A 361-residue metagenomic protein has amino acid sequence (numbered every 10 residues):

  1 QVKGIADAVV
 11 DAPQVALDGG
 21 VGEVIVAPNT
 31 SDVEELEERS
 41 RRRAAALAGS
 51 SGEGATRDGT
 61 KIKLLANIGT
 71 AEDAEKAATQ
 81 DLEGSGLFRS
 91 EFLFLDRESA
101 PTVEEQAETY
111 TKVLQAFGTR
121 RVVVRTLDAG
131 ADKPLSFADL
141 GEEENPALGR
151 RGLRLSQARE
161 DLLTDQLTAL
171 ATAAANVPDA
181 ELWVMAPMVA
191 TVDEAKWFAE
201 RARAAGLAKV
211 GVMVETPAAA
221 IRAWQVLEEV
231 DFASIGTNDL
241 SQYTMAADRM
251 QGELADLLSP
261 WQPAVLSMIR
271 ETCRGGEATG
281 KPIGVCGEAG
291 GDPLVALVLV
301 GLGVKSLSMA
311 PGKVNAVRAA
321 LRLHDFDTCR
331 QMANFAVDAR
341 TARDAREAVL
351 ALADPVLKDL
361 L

Functional and structural regions predicted by a protein language model:
Q1-Q14: Conformationally flexible catalytic loops at phosphate/diphosphate-handling active centers
P13, D18, D239: Conserved acidic functional residues
A16-S50: Acidic/Gly/His-enriched mid-domain segments of enzyme catalytic cores or analogous surface patches that mediate
R42-L361: Conserved alpha/beta-domain cores
